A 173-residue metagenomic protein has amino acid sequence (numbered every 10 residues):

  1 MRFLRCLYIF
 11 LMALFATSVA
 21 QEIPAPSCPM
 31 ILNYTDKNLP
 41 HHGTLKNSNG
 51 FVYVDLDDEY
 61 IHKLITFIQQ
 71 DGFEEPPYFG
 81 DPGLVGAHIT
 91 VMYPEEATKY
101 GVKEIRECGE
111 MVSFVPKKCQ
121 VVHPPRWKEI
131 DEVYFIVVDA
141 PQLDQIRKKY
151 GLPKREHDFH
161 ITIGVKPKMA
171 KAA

Functional and structural regions predicted by a protein language model:
R2-I9: Sec-dependent signal peptide recognition, specifically the positively charged N-region followed immediately by
L11-V19: Hydrophobic h-region of N-terminal signal peptides that target proteins for export in Gram-negative bacteria
Q21-A173: Histidine-dependent nucleotide/RNA phosphoesterase domain, centered on the 2H-phosphoesterase fold with its duplicated
